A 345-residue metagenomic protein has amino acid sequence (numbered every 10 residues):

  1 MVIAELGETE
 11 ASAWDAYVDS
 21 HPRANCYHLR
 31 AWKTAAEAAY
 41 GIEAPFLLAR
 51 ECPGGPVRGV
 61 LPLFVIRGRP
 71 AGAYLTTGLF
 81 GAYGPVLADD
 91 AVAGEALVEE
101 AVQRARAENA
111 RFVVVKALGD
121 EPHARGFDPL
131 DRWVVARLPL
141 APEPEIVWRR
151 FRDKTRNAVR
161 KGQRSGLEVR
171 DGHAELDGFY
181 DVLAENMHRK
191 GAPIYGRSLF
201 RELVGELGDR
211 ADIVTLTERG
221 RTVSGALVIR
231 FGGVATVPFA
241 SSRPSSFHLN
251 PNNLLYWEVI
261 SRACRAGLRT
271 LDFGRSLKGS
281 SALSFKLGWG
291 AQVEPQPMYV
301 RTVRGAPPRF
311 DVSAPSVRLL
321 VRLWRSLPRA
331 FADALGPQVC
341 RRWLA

Functional and structural regions predicted by a protein language model:
V2-G54, L61-A71, A117-H248: A conserved beta-strand-loop-helix scaffold within acyl/acetyltransferase catalytic domains
L47-G54, R58-V60, G81, D89 (+2 more regions): Aromatic (often tryptophan-rich) hydrophobic motifs at membrane interfaces
L61, V65, D120-I146, R269 (+1 more regions): Active-site/acyl-donor-binding loops of N-acyltransferases
I66-Y83: Conserved acyl-donor/pantetheine-binding loop and adjacent beta-alpha core of acyl/acetyltransferases and related
V86: Phosphate-centric recognition/catalysis
V92-V135: Non-catalytic accessory segments adjacent to catalytic cores
V114, R170, T270-G274: Short catalytic-loop micro-motif centered on adjacent basic/acidic residues
